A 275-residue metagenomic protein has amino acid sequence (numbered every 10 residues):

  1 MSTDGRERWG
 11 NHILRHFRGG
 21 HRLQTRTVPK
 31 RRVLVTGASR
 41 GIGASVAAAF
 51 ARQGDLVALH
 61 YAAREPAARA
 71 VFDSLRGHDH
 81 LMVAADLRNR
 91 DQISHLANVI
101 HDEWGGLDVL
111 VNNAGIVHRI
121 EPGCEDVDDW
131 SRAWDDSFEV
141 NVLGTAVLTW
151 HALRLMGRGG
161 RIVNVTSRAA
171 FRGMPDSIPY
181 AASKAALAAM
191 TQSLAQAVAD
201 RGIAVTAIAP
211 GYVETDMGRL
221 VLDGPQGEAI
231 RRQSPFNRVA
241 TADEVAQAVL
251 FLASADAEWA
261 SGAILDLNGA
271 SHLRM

Functional and structural regions predicted by a protein language model:
R6-H21, R172, L250, S261-M275: Short C-terminal tail/terminal secondary-structure segment of NAD(P)H-dependent dehydrogenase/reductase domains
S94, I116-D135, D176-P179, R219-L222: Conserved mid-core segment of classical short-chain dehydrogenase/reductases
I116, V127-A146, V163, L187 (+1 more regions): Catalytic Tyr-X3-Lys loop
T149, S183: Active-site helix of classical SDR
R154, Q196-D200: Alpha-helical segment proximal to the catalytic Tyr-Lys
L155, R238-L267, H272-L273: C-terminal substrate-recognition "lid" of short-chain dehydrogenase/reductases
S167: Residue(s) in the substrate-gating loop at a strand-loop-helix junction that position the organic substrate next
A199, A204, A260-G262: Short, small/polar-rich loop/turn modules that mediate ligand/substrate recognition or access, typified
